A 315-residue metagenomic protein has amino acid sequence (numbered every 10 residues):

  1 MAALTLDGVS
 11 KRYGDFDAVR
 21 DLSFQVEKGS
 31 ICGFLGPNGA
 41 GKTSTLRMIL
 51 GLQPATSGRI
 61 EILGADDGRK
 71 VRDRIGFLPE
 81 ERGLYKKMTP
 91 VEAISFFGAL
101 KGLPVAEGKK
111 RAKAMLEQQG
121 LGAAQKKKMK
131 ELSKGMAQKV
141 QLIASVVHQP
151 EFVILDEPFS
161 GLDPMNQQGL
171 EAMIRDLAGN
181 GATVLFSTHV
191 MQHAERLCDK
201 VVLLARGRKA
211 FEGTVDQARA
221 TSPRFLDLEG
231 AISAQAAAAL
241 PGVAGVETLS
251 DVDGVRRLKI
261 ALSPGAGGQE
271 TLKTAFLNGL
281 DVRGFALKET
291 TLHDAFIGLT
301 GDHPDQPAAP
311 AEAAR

Functional and structural regions predicted by a protein language model:
M1-S10, D302-R315: ABC-family P-loop ATPase nucleotide-binding domain
A2-L6, K11-R206, A210-F211: ABC transporter nucleotide-binding domains
K28, P90, V215, E289-L292: Structural motif detector for alpha-helix initiation sites
S57, K70, E92, E107 (+4 more regions): An acidic, carboxylate-rich microenvironment
L63, G76, A93, G102 (+7 more regions): A generic structural signal for secondary-structure junctions that act as hinges or helix/strand caps at the edges
F77, F96, A114, Q217 (+2 more regions): Generic structural signal for isolated residues within well-ordered alpha-helices
E171-A261: ABC transporter nucleotide-binding domain
P223-D302, R315: Short, charged/small-residue-rich alpha-helical element at the C-terminal edge of ABC transporter nucleotide-binding
